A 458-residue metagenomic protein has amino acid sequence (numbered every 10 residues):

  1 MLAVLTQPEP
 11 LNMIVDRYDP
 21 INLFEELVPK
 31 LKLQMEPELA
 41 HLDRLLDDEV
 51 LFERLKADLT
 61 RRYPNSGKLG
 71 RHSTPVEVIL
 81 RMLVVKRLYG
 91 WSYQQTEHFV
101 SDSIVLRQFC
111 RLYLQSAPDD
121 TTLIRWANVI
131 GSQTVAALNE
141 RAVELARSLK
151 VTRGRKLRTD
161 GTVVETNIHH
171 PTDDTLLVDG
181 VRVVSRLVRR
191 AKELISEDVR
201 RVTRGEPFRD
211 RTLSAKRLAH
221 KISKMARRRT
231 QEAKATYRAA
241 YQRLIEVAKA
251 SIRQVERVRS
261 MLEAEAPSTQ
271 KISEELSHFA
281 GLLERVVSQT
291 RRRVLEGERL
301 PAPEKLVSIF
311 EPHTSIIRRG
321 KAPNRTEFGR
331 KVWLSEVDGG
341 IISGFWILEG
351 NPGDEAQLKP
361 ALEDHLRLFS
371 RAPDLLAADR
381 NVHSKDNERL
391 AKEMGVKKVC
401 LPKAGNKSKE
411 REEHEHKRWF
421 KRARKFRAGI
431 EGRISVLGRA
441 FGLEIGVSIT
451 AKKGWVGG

Functional and structural regions predicted by a protein language model:
M1-A57: Charged, often Cys/His-bearing segments associated with DNA-binding zinc-finger transcription factors
D16, R62-V78, G90-N128, L157: Trp/Phe/Arg-rich N-terminal binding region typifying the photolyase-homology
L39-V84, L88-Y89: Basic, short loop/linker segments at the boundary and entry of helix-turn-helix/winged-helix-like folds
M82, T96, A117-L123, K156-E165 (+7 more regions): Short, conserved catalytic/metal-binding motifs centered on acidic residues
R107-Q108, I341-F345, L443-V447: Short small-residue beta-strand/loop micro-motif enriched in glycine and branched aliphatics
Y113-H313: Active-site- or DNA-interface-adjacent structural scaffold in DNA-acting proteins
H313, K321-L368: Electropositive, glycine- and tryptophan-enriched low-complexity nucleic-acid-binding patches
R380-W455: Helix-centered, glycine/charged polyanion-binding patches within enzymatic domains that contact phosphate-containing
